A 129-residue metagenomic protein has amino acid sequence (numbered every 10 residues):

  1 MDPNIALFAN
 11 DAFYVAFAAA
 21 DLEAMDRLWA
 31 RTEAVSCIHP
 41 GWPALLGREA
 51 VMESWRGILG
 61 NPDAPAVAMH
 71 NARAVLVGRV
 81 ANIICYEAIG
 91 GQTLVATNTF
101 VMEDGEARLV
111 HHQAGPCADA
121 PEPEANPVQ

Functional and structural regions predicted by a protein language model:
M1-A24, V35-Q129: A beta-strand edge to alpha-helix "cap/lid" segment located at domain peripheries
R31-E33: Short, conserved active-site loops that position catalytic residues or coordinate cofactors/metal ions across diverse
